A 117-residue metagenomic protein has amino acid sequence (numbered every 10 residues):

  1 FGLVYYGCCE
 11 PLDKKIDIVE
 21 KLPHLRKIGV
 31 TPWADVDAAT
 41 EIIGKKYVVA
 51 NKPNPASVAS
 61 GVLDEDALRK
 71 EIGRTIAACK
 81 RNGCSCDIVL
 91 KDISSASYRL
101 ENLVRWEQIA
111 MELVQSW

Functional and structural regions predicted by a protein language model:
G2-W117: Catalytic-face loop-and-helix region of soluble metabolic enzyme cores
